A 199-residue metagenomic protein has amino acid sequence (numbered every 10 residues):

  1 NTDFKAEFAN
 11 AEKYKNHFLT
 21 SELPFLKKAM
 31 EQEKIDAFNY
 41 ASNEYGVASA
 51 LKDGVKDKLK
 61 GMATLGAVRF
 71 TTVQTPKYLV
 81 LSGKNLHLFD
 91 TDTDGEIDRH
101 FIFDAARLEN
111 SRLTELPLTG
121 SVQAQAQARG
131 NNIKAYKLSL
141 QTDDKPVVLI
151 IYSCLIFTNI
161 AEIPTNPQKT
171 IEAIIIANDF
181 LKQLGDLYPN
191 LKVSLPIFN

Functional and structural regions predicted by a protein language model:
N1-L79: Anionic N-terminal interaction surfaces
T2-N16, D143-N199: Terminal and domain-flanking low-complexity segments
G54-K137, L155-F157, I176-L191, L195-F198: Phosphoinositide-binding peripheral membrane targeting modules
